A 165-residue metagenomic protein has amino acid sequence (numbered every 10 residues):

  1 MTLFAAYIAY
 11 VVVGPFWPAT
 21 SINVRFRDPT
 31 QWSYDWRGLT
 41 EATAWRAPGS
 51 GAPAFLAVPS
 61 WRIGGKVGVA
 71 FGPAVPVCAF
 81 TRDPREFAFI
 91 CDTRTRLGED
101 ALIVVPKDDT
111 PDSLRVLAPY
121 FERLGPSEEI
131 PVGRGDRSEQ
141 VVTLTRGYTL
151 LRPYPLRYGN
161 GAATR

Functional and structural regions predicted by a protein language model:
M1-A52, W61-C78, R82-R85, P106-P111 (+1 more regions): Membrane-proximal, lumen/periplasm-facing interface regions of secretory-pathway glyco- and lipid-modifying enzymes
S50, R94-G98: A structural signal for short secondary-structure junctions
P53-F55, D100: Residues that mark the start of a beta-strand
A57-P59: Short beta-strand scaffold positions
P84-R94: Alpha-helical scaffolding within the catalytic cores of extracellular/periplasmic polymer-degrading hydrolases
G98-E99, F121: Short, well-ordered alpha-helix to beta-strand connector turns
E99-D100, T143: A generic secondary-structure signal marking the coil-to-beta-strand transition
D100-P106: Acidic beta-strand-to-loop metal/phosphate-binding motif
